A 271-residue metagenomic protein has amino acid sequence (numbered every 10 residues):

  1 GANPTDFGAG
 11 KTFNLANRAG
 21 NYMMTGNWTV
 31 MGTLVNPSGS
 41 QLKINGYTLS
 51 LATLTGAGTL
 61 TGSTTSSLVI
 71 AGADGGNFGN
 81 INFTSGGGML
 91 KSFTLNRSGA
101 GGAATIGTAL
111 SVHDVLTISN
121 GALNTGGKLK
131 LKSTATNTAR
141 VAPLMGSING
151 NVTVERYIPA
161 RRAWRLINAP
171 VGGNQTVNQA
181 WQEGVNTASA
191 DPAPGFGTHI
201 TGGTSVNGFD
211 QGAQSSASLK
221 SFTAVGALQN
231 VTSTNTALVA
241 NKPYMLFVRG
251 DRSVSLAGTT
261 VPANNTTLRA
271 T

Functional and structural regions predicted by a protein language model:
G1-A19, V30, T53-T271: N-terminal exported-region signature
G20-M23, L34-Q41, Y47, T64: Polar, enzyme-active/binding microenvironments
G26: Short glycine-centered, acidic/aromatic-flanked micro-motifs in structured strand/loop junctions that mark active-site
P37, I44, G202-V206: Repeat-unit-sized solenoid/scaffold elements
